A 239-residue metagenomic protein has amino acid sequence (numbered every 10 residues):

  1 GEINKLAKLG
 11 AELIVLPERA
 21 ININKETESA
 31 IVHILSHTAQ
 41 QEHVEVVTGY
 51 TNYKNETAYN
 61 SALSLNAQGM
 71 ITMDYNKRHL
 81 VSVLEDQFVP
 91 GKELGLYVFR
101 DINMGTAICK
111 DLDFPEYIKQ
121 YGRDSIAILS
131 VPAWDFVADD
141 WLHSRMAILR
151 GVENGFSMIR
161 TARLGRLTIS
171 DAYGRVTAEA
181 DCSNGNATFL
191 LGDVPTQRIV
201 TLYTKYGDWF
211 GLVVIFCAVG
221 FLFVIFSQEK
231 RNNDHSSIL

Functional and structural regions predicted by a protein language model:
G1-D86, Y97-R100: Soluble catalytic regions of membrane-associated enzymes that act on cell-envelope and secretory-pathway components
L6-K8, V89, Y117-Y121, E229 (+1 more regions): Short hydrophobic/aromatic-rich motifs at helix boundaries and adjacent loops
E12-L13, A20-I21, T27-T48, K54-T57 (+1 more regions): CN hydrolase (nitrilase-like) catalytic-core segments centered on the catalytic cysteine and neighboring Lys/Glu
N24, N66, G122-R123, Y206: Serine/threonine-rich low-complexity intrinsically disordered regions
Q40-Q41, Q68, Q87, Q120 (+2 more regions): Residue-identity detector for glutamine
A67-Q68, I102, D111-L112, P195-I199: Generic structural motif
K77-H79, L84-R100, L142, N154 (+1 more regions): C-terminal beta-strand edge segments of enzyme domains
